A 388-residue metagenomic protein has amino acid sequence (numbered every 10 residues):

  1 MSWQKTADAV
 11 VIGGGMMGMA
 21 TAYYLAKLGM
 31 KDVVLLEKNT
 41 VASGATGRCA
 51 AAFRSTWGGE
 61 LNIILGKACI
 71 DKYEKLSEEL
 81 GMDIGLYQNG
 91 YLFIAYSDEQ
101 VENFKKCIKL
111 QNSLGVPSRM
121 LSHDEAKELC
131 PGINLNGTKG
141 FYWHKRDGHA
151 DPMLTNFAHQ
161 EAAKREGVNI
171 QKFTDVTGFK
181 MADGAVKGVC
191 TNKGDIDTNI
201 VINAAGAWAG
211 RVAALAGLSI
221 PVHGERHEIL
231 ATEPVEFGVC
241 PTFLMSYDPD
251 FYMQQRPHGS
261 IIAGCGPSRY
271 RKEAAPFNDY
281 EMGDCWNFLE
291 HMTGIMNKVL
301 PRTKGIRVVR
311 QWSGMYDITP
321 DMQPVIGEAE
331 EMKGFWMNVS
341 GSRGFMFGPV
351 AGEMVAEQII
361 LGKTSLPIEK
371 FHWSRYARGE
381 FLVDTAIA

Functional and structural regions predicted by a protein language model:
W3-M17, V34: Beta1/beta-strand and adjacent pyrophosphate-binding region of the FAD-binding site in flavoprotein oxidoreductases
A26-T46: Glycine-rich FAD pyrophosphate-binding loop
A50-L129, D250-Y252, N287, M296: Dinucleotide-binding Rossmann-like beta1-alpha1 core, especially the glycine-rich loop that anchors the ADP
I64-K67, F93-N103, Y142-E161, Q171 (+1 more regions): Short beta-strand to alpha-helix junction loop
Y142-N199: Helical element adjacent to the flavin cofactor pocket in flavoenzyme catalytic cores
P152, H291-A388: C-terminal catalytic lobe of FAD-dependent flavoproteins
D195-C240, L366: Central helical "cap/lid" subdomain
P234-K333: Active-site lid/adjacent beta-loop-alpha segment flanking the redox-cofactor pocket in flavoenzymes
